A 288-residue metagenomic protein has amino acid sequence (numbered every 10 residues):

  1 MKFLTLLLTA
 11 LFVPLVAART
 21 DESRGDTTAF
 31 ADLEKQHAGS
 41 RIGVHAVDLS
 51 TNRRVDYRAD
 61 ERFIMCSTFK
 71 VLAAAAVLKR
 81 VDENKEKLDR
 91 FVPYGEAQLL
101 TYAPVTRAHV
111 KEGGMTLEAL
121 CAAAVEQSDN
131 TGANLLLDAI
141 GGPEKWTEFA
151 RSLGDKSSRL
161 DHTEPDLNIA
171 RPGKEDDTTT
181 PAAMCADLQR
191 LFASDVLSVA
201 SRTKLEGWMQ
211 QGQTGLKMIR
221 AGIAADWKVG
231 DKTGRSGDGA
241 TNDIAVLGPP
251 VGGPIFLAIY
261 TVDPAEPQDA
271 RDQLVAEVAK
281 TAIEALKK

Functional and structural regions predicted by a protein language model:
T9-A18: Hydrophobic h-region of N-terminal signal peptides that target proteins for export in Gram-negative bacteria
R19-E61, A285: Beta-lactamase-like hydrolase cores
E22-D32, D138-A139, P143-E144, A186-K217 (+2 more regions): Structured C-terminal helix/loop/strand segments within mature extracytoplasmic catalytic/sensor domains
R41, C121, N134-V196: Mid-domain, small-residue-enriched loop/turn segments at the edges of structured enzyme/sensor domains
L49-S50, L88-V105, I140-G141, L167 (+1 more regions): Acidic helix-start/capping segments at beta-turn-to-alpha-helix junctions
N52, I64-V92, A124, L257: Active-site SXXK
K79-Q98, P143, T147, S198-S201: Short, well-structured active-site flanking segments
L99-L135, P143: Conserved catalytic neighborhood of penicillin-recognizing serine enzymes
